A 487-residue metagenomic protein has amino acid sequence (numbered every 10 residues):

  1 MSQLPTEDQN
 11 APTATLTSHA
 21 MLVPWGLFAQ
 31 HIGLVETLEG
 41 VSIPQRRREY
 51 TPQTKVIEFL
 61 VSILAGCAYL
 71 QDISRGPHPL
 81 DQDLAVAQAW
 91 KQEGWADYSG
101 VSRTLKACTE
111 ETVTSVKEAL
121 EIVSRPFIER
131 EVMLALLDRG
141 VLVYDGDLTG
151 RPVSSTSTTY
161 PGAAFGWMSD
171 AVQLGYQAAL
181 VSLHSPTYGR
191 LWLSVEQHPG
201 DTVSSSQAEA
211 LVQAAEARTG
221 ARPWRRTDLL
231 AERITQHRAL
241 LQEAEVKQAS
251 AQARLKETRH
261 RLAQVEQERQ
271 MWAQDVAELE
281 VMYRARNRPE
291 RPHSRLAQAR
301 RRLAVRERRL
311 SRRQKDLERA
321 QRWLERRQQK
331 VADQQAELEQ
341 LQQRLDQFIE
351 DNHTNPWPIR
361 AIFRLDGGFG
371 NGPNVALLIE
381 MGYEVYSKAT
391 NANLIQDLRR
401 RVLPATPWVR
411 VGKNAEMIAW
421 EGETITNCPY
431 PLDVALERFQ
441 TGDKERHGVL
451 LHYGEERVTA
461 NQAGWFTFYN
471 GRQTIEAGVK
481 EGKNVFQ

Functional and structural regions predicted by a protein language model:
M1-N10, E49-F59, I63: Double-stranded DNA-binding cores of transcription factors and transposases
S2-Q3, D8, R226-L229, T235 (+5 more regions): An anionic, glycine-rich sequence signature occurring as long contiguous blocks
T15-F59, S206: Basic, short loop/linker segments at the boundary and entry of helix-turn-helix/winged-helix-like folds
F28, E58-F59, I73, D97 (+10 more regions): Short, conserved catalytic/metal-binding motifs centered on acidic residues
Y69-W90: DNA-recognition alpha helix
Y98, S102-H184, A285: Active-site-proximal, Lys/Arg-enriched surface segment that forms a nucleic-acid-binding/basic interface patch
F165-E243, K247-S250, R254, R261-Q264 (+2 more regions): Electropositive, glycine- and tryptophan-enriched low-complexity nucleic-acid-binding patches
S206, Q213, K315-D316, R322-K330 (+4 more regions): Catalytic or ion-translocation cores adjacent to nucleophile or general acid/base/metal-coordination motifs in diverse
